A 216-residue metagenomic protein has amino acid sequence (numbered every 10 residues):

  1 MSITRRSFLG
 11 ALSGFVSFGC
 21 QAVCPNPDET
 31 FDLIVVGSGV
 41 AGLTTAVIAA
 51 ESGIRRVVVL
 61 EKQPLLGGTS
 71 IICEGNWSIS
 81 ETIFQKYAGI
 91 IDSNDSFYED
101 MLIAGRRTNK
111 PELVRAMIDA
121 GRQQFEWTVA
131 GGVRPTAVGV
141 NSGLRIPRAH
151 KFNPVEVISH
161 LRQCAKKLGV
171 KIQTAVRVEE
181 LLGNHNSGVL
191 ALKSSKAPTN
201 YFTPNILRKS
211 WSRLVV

Functional and structural regions predicted by a protein language model:
M1-F15: N-terminal secretory signal peptides and thylakoid transit peptides that target proteins across membranes
S13, V36-A41, L66-G67, E74: Short glycine-rich loop/turn motifs that provide flexible caps or phosphate-binding loops at active sites
F18-P25: Bacterial Sec-dependent signal peptides at the C-terminal "C-region" and cleavage site
P27-D32: A short, charged/proline- and glycine-enriched loop that marks the coil->beta-strand transition at the N-terminal
L33-V58: N-terminal Rossmann-like FAD-binding beta1-loop-alpha1 element of flavoenzymes
V36, I206-V216: Short hydrophobic core segments
R56, K62-L181, N186-G188, S195: Conserved N-terminal/central alpha/beta ligand/cofactor-binding core
L182-S210: Conserved beta-strand-loop-beta-strand element in the redox core of flavoprotein oxidoreductases
